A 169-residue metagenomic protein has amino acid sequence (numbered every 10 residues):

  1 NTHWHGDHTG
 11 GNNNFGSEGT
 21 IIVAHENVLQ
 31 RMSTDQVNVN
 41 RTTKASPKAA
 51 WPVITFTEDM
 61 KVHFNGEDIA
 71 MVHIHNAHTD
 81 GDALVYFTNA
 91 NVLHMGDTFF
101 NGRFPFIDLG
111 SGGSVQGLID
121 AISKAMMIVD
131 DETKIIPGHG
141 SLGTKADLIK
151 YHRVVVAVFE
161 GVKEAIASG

Functional and structural regions predicted by a protein language model:
N1-K61, D80: Active-site HxH/HxHxD metal-binding segment of metal-dependent hydrolases
S17, M127, D131, A167-S168: Secondary-structure boundary motif
E18-A24, G112, G140-L142, S168-G169: Short, exposed beta-strand "edge-strand" segments with a Pro/Gly-rich flavor and a Y/T-containing core
I22, V155-E160: Compositionally biased, low-complexity linear motifs
K61, D68, V72-A157: Metallo-beta-lactamase
Y151, G161-G169: Binuclear metal-ion centers of metallo-dependent hydrolases, dominated by the metallo-beta-lactamase
